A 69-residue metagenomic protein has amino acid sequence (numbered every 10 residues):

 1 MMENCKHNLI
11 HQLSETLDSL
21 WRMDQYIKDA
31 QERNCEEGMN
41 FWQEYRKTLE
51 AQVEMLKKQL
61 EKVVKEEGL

Functional and structural regions predicted by a protein language model:
M1-L69: Iron-associated oxidoreductase/ferritin-like identity signal
